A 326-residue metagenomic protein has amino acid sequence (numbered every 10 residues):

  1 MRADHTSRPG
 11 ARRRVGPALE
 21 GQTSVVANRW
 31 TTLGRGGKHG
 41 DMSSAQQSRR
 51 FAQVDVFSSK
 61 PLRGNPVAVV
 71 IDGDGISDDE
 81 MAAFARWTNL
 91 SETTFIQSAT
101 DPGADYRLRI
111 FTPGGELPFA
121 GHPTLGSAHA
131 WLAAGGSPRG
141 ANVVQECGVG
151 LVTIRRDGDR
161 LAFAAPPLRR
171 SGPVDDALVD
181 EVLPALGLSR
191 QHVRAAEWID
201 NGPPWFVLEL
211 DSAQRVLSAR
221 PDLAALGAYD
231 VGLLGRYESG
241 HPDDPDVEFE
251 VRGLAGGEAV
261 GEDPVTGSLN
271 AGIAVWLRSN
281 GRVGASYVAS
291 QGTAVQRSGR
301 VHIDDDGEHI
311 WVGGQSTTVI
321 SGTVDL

Functional and structural regions predicted by a protein language model:
M1-V15, L19: Extreme N-terminal basic, low-complexity initiation segments that serve as generic localization/processing leaders
H5, E20, S24-D41: Short, compositionally biased terminal leader/tail segments enriched in small/polar residues
W30, G36-F119, L125-L326: Active-site proximal loop and beta-alpha junction motif in alpha/beta enzyme cores
